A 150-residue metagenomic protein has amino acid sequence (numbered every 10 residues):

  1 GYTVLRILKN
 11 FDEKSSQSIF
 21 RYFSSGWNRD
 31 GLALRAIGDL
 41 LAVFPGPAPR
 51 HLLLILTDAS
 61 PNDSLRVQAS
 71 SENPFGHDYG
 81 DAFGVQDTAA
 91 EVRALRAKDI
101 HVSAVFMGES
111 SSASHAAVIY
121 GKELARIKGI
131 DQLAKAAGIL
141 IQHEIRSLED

Functional and structural regions predicted by a protein language model:
G1-D150: Acidic, glycine-rich A-domain
